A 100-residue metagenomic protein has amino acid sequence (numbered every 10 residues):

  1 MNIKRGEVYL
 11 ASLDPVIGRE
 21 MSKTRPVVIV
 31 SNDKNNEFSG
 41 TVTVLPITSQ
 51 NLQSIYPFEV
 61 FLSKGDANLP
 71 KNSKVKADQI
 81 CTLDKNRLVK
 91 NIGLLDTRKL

Functional and structural regions predicted by a protein language model:
M1, G65-L100: C-terminal terminal-subdomain/extension
M1-N2, G18: Short, surface-exposed secondary-structure edge patches
N2-I3, N51: Short linear sequence motifs
R19-K23, I29-G65: Compact nucleic-acid interaction/catalytic patches
